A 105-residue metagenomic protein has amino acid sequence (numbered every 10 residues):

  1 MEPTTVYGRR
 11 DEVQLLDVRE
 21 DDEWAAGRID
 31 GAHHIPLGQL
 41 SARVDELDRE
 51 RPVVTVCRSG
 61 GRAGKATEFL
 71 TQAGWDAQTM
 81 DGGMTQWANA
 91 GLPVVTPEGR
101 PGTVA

Functional and structural regions predicted by a protein language model:
M1-Q14, E20-P52, G61-A105: Rhodanese-like catalytic fold shared by cysteine-dependent sulfurtransferases and DSP/PTP-type phosphatases
V56: Short, surface-exposed ligand- or partner-binding patches at beta-edge/loop junctions that are enriched in aromatics
